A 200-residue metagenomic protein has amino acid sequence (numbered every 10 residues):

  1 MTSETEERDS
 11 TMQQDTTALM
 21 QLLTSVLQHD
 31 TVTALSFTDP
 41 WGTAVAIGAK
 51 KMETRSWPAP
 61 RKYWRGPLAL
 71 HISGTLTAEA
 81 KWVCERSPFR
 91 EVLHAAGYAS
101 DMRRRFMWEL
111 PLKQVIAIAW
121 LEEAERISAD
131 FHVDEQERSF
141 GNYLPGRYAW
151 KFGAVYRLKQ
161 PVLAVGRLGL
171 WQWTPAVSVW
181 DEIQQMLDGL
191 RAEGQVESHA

Functional and structural regions predicted by a protein language model:
E4-D9, Q13-A200: Structured alpha/beta reader/binder surfaces that contact nucleic acids or chromatin modification marks
